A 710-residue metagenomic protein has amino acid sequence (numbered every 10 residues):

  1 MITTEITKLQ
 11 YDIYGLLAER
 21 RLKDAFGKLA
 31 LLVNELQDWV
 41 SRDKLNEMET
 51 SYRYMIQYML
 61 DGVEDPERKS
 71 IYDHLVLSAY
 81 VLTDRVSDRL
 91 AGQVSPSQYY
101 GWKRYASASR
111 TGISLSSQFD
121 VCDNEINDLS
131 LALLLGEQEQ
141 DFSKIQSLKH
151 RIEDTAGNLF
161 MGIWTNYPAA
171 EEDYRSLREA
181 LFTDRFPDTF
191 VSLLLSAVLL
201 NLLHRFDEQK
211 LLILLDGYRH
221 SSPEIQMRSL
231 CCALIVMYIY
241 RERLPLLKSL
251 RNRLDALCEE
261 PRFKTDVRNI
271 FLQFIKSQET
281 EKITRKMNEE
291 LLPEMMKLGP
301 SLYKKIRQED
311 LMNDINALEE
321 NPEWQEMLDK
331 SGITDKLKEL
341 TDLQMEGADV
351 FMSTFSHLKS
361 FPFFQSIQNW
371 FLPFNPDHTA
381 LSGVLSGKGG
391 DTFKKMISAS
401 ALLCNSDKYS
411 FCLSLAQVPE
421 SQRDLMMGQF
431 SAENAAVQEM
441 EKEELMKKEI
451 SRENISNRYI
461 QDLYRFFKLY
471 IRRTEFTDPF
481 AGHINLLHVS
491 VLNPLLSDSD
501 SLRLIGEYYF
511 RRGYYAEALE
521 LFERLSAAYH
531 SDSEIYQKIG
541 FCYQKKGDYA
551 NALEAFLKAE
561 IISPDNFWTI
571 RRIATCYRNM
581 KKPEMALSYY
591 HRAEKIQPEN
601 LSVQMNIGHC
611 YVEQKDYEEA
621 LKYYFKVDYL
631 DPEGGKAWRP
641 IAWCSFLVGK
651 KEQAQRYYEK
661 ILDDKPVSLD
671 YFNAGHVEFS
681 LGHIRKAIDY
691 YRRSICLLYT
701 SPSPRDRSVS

Functional and structural regions predicted by a protein language model:
G383-S563: Alpha-solenoid helical-repeat scaffolds
S526-A527, L557-I561, H591-K595, F625-Y629 (+2 more regions): Conserved structural position within tetratricopeptide repeats
Y699-D706: Conserved small/polar residues in nucleotide/adenosyl-binding loops
